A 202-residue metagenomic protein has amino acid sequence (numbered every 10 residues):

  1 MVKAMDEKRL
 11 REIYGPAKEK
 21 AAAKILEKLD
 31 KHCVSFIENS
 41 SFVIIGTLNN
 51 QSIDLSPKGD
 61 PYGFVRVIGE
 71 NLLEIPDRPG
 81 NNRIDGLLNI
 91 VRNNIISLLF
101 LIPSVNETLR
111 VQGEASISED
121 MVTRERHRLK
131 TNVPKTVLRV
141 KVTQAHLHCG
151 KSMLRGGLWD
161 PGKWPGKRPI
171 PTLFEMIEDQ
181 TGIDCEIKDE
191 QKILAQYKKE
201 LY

Functional and structural regions predicted by a protein language model:
M1-Y202: Binding-site signature for planar aromatic cofactors or substrates
